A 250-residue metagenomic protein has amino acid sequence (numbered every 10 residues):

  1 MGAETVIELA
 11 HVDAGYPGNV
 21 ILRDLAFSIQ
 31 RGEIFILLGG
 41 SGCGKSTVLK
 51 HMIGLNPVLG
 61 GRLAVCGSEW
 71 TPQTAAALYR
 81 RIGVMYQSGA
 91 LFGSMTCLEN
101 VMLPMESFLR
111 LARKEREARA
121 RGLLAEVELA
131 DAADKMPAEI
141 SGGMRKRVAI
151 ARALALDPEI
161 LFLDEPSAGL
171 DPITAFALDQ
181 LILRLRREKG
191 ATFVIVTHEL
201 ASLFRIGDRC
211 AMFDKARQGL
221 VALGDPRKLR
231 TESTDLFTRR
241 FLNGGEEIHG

Functional and structural regions predicted by a protein language model:
I53: Helix-to-loop junction immediately C-terminal to a conserved catalytic motif
E69-G83, S107, R113-K114, L229-S233: ABC ATPase NBD coupling module
R113-D131: Conserved ABC ATPase "signature" region
M136-I140, M144: Conserved ABC ATPase signature
A155-E159: A short, proline-enriched helix->beta-strand linker immediately N-terminal to the Walker B motif in ABC-type P-loop
L161-D164: Catalytic Walker B motif of ABC-type/P-loop ATPase nucleotide-binding domains
A216-F241: Conserved beta-strand-loop-alpha-helix hinge in the C-terminal portion of ABC ATPase nucleotide-binding domains
